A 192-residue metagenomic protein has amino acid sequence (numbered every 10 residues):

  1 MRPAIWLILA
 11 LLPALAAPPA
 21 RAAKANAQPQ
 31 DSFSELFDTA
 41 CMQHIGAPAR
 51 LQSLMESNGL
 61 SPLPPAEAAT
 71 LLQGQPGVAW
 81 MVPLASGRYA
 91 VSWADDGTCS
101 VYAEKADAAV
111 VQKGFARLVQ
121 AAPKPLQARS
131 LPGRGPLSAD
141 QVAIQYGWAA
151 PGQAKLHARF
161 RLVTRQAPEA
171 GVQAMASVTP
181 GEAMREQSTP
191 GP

Functional and structural regions predicted by a protein language model:
M1-I5: Positively charged n-region of N-terminal signal peptides that target proteins for export
W6-A14: Bacterial N-terminal signal peptides
P18-A22: Sec/Tat signal peptide C-region and signal peptidase I cleavage site
A23-K24, V110, Y146: Localized chelating/binding microdomains that coordinate divalent metal ions or stabilize phosphate-bearing
A23-Y89: N-terminal leader/targeting segments
E56, V78, V82-A143: Long, charged/polar, surface-exposed segments that mediate recognition or autoinhibition
A68-A94, V142-R165: Amphipathic, interaction-prone secondary-structure segments
A139-P192: Glycine-rich, aromatic-bearing surface loops/beta-hairpins
